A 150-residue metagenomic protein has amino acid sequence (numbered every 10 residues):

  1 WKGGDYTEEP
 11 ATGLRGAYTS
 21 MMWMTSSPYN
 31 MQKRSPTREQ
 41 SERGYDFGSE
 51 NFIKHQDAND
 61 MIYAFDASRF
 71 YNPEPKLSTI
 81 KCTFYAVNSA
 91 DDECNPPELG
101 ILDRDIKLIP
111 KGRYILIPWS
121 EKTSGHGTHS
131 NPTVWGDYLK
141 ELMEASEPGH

Functional and structural regions predicted by a protein language model:
W1-N51: Alpha/beta-hydrolase-fold enzymes
D60-K76: Active-site nucleophile elbow and catalytic-triad environment of alpha/beta-hydrolase enzymes
N72, E93-I101: Conserved alpha/beta-hydrolase "acid-adjacent" motif
L77-K81, I106-P110: Short, conserved loop/helix-junction motifs that constitute active-site signature segments in enzyme catalytic cores
I80, A86-N88: Short beta-strand/loop motif that positions the catalytic acidic residue of the alpha/beta-hydrolase fold
A90-D92, W119-S120: Acidic beta-to-alpha connecting loop that harbors the catalytic carboxylate
I109-H150: Catalytic active-site module of serine/aspartate enzymes centered on a nucleophile-bearing elbow/loop
